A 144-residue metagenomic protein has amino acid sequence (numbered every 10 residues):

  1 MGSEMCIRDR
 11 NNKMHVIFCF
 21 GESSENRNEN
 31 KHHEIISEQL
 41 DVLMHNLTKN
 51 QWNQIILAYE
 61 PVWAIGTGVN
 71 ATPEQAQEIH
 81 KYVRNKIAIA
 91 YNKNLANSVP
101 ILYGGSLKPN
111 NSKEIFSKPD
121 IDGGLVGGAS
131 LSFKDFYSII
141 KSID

Functional and structural regions predicted by a protein language model:
M1-I7: Short, small-residue-biased leader/transition segments that mark boundaries at the very start of proteins
N11-Y91, L95: Active-site rim beta-loop-alpha module in soluble metabolic enzymes
K13-H15, S117-G124: Glycine-enriched alpha-helix->loop->beta-strand junction motifs that scaffold or abut catalytic
E60, I115, G127: Conserved, mostly hydrophobic/aromatic
Y103-P109, G128-S130: Glycine-rich beta-to-alpha transition loops that act as phosphate-gripper elements at the mouths of alpha/beta enzyme
L107-D120: Catalytic cores of alpha/beta
K118, S130-D144: C-terminal helical cap(s) of enzyme catalytic domains, especially alpha/beta-barrels
